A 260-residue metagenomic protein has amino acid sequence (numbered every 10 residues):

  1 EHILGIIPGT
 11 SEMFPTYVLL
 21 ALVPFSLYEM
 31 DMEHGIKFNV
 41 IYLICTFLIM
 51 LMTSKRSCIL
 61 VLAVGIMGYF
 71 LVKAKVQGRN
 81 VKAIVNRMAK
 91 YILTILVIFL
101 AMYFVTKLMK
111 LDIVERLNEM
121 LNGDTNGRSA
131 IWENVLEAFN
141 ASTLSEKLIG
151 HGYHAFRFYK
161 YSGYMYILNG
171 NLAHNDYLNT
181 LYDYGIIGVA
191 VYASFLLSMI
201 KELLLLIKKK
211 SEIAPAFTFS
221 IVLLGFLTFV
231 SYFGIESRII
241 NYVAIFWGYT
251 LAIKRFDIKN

Functional and structural regions predicted by a protein language model:
E1, P8-K75: Alpha-helical transmembrane segments of multi-pass inner-membrane proteins
L4-A21, K55, A173, L181-G185 (+1 more regions): Membrane-interface micro-motifs in multi-pass membrane enzymes
L22-L27, A216-N260: Transmembrane alpha-helices of multi-pass inner-membrane enzymes
F25-E33, M67-G78, T106, I200-I207 (+1 more regions): Structural signal for the C-terminal ends of transmembrane alpha-helices and the immediately following loop
H34-N39, G78-T94: Membrane-interfacial entry segments at the cytosolic side of transmembrane helices
M67, A89, D183-G225: Hydrophobic transmembrane alpha-helices and their immediate junctions
V81-M88, F99-N134, L144-E146, F158-Y161: Flexible juxtamembrane loops connecting transmembrane helices in multi-pass membrane enzymes that build or modify
N122-Y184: Long extracytoplasmic/lumenal interhelical loops at the membrane interface of multi-pass membrane proteins
